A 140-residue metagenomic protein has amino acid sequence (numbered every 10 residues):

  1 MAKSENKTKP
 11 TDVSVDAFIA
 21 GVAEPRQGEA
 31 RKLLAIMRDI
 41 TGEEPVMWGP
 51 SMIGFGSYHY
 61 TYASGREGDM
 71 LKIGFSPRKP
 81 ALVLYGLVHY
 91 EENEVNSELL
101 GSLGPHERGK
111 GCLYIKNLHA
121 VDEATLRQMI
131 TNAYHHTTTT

Functional and structural regions predicted by a protein language model:
M1-T140: Charge-dense, helix-prone N-terminal extensions
